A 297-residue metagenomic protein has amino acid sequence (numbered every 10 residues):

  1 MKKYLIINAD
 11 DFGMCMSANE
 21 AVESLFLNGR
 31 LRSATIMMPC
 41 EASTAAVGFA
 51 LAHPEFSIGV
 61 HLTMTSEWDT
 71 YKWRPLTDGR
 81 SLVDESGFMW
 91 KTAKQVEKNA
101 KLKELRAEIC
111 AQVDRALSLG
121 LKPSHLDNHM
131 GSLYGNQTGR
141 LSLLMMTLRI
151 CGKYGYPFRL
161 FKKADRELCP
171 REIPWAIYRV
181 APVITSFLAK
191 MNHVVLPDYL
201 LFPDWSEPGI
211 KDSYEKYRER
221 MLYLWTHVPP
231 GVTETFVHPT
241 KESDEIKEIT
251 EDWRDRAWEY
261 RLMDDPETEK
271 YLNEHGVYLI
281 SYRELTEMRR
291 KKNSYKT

Functional and structural regions predicted by a protein language model:
M1-E67: Active-site beta->alpha N-cap acidic-glycine motif
Y4-I6, L31-T35, E55-H61, P123-D127 (+4 more regions): Structural preference for beta-strand elements that scaffold enzyme active sites
D10-F12, P39, H61-E67, G131 (+4 more regions): Active-site beta-loop-alpha junctions enriched in small/polar residues
V22-N28, T44-S57, K72-D84, S118-G120 (+2 more regions): Acidic (Asp/Glu)-rich catalytic clusters
L51-R115, L119-T138, K162-L168: Metal-dependent polysaccharide deacetylase catalytic core of the NodB/CE4 family, i.e., the active-site-bearing domain
C110-M191, T226: Catalytic domains of cell-wall/extracellular-matrix polysaccharide-remodeling enzymes, centered on de-N-acetylation
I184-E219: Active-site rim beta-loop-alpha module in soluble metabolic enzymes
I249-T297: C-terminal domain-boundary segment and adjacent tail
